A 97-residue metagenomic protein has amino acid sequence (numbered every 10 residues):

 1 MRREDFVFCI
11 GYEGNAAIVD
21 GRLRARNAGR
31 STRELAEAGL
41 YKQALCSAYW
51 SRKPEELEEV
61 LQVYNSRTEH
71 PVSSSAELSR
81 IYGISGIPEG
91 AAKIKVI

Functional and structural regions predicted by a protein language model:
M1-I97: Extended alpha-helical solenoid/arm regions of large eukaryotic scaffolding proteins
